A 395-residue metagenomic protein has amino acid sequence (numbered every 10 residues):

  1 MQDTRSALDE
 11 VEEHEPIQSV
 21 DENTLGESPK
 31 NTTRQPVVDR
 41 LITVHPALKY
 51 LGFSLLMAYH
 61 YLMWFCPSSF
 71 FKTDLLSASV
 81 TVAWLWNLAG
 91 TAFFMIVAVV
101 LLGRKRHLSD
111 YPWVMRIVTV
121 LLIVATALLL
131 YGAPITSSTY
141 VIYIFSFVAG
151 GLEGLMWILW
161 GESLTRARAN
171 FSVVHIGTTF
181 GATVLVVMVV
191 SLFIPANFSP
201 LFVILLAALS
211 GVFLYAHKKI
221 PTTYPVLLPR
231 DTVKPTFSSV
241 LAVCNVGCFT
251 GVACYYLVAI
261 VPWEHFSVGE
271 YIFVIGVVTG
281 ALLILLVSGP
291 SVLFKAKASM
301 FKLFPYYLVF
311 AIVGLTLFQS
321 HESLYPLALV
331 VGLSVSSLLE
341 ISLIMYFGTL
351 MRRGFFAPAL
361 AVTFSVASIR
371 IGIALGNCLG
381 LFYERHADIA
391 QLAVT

Functional and structural regions predicted by a protein language model:
Q2, A7-Q35, N170-F171, V187-P262 (+1 more regions): Intracellular loop-helix junctions on the cytosolic face of multi-pass helical membrane proteins
P36-T91, T250-H265: Helix-loop boundary and gating motifs at the non-cytosolic
W84-R104, T279-L286: Central cavity-lining transmembrane alpha-helices of secondary-active solute carriers, predominantly the Major
V120-I135, L308-H321: C-terminal ends and interior cores of transmembrane alpha-helices in multi-pass membrane transporters/permeases
T139-M156, Y325-E340: Hydrophobic core of transmembrane alpha-helices in multi-pass small-molecule transporters, especially MFS/SLC-type
G154-A167, L339-R353: Intracellular juxtamembrane helix-capping segments at the cytosolic ends of symmetry-related transmembrane helices
N170-S191, F364-N377: Glycine-rich segments within core transmembrane alpha-helices of 12-TM secondary carriers
F301-L339: C-terminal transmembrane helical hairpin of 12-TM major facilitator-type secondary transporters
